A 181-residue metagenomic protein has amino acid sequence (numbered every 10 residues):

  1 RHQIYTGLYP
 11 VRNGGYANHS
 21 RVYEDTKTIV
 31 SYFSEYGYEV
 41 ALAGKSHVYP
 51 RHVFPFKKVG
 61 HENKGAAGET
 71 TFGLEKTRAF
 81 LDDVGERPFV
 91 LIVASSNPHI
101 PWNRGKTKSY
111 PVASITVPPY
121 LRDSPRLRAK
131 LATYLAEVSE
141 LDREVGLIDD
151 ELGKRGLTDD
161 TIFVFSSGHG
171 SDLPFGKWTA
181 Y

Functional and structural regions predicted by a protein language model:
R1-Y181: Formylglycine-dependent sulfatase
